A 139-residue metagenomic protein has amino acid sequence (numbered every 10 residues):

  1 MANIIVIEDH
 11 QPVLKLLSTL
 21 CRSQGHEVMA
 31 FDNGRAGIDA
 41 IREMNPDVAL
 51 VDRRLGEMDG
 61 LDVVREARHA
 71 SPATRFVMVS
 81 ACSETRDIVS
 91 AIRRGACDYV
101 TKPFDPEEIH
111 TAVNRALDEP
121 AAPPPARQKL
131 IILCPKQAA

Functional and structural regions predicted by a protein language model:
K15-S23: Charged docking surfaces used in two-component/phosphorelay signaling
G25-D32, A40: Short hydrophobic/Thr-rich beta-strand motif most characteristic of the beta2 strand and flanking loop of CheY-like
N33-A36, D59-D62: Acidic catalytic/metal-coordinating carboxylates
M44-L50, L55: Active-site beta3 strand of CheY-like receiver
G56, E84: The feature encodes the CheY-like receiver
R86, F104-V113: C-terminal output helix
